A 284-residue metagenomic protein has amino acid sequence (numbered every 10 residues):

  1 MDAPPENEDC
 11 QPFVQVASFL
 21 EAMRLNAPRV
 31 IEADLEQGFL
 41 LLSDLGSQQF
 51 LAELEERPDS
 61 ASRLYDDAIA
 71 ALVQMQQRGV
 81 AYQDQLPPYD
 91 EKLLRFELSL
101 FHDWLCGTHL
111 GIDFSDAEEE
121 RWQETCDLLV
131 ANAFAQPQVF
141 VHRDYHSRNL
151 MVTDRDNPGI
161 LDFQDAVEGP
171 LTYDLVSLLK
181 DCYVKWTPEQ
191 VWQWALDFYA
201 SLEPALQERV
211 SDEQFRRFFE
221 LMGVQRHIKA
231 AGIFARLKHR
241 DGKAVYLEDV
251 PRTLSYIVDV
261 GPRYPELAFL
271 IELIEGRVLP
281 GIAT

Functional and structural regions predicted by a protein language model:
M1-E91, R95-F96, L100, G107-L110 (+2 more regions): ATP-binding pocket architecture of kinase catalytic cores
F13, A61, Y65-A68, L94 (+5 more regions): Hydrophobic packing residues in well-ordered alpha-helices of helical domains and bundles
L40, M75, C126-L175, C182-W186: Active-site acidic catalytic loop and adjacent metal/ATP-binding pocket of ATP-dependent phosphoryl transfer enzymes
E91-R95, S147, V152, V167-G169 (+2 more regions): Glycan-recognition and catalytic cores of secretory/periplasmic carbohydrate-active enzymes
L100-H109, L171-E208, L221-D241, T253-V260: Active-site activation/catalytic loop segments of kinase-like enzymes and analogous catalytic loops in related
I112-E124: Central P-loop NTPase core of STAND/AAA+ ATPases
E208-R217: Histidine/acidic-rich helix-loop-helix segments that form or flank divalent-metal centers in metalloenzyme catalytic
K229-T284: ATP/Mg2+ or Mg2+-diphosphate-binding catalytic cores that bind nucleotide phosphates or diphosphates via glycine-rich
